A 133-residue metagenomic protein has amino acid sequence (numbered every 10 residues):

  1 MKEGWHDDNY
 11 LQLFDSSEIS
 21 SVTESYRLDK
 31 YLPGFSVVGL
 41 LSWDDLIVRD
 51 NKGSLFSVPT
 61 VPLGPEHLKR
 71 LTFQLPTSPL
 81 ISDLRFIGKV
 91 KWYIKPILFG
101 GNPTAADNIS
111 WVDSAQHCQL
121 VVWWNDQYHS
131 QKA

Functional and structural regions predicted by a protein language model:
M1-K91, K95-A133: Nuclease and nuclease-like effector domains acting on nucleic acids or nucleotide cofactors
